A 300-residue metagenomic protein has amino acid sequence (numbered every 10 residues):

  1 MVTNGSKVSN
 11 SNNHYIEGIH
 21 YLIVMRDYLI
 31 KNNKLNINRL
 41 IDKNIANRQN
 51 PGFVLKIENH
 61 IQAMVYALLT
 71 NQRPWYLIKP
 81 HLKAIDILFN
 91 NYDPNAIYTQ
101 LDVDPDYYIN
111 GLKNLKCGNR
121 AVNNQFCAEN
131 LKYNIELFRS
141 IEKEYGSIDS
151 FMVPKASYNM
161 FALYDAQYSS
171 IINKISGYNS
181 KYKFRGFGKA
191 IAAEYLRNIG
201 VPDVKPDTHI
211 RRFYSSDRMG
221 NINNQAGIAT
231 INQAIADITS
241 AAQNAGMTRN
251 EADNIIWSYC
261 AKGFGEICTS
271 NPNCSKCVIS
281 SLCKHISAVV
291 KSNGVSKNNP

Functional and structural regions predicted by a protein language model:
V2-E58, A128-I135, G146-P300: C-terminal accessory module of base-excision DNA glycosylases/AP lyases that mediates lesion recognition and DNA
K56-Y98, D102-P105, R120-I135: Non-catalytic DNA-binding core/recognition domains of DNA-processing enzymes
N71-P80, F138-G146, K262-I267: Short helix-capping/linker segments at secondary-structure and domain boundaries
L77, D93, I97, R120 (+4 more regions): Residue-level signal for secondary-structure boundary elements
N91-I109, Y145-L163: A Lys/Arg-rich helix-loop hairpin that forms a DNA/phosphate-binding surface
N110-R120: A non-catalytic, helix-rich entry segment at domain boundaries
